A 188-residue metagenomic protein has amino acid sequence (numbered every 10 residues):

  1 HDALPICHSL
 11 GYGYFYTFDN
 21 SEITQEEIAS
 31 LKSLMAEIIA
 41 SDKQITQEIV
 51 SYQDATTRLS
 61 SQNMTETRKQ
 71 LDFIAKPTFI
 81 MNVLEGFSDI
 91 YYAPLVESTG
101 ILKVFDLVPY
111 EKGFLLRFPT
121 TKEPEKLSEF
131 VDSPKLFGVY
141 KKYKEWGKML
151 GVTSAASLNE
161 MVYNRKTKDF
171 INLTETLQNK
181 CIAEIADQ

Functional and structural regions predicted by a protein language model:
H1: Active/ligand-binding-proximal structured segments within catalytic/core domains that scaffold catalytic residues
P5-G11, F15-I185: Auxiliary tRNA-acceptor-end handling modules of aminoacyl-tRNA synthetases
Q188: Phosphate-binding active sites in nucleotide-utilizing proteins
